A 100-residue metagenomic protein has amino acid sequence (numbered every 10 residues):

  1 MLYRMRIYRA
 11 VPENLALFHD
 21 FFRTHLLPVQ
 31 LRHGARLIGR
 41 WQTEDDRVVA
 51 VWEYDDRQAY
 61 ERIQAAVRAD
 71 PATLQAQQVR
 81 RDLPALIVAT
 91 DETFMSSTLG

Functional and structural regions predicted by a protein language model:
M1, S96-G100: Short flexible/disordered coil segments
M1-M5, I87-T90: Sequence-level motif detector for i,i+2 pairs with an aromatic at +2
L2-R6, F18, V29-Q30, V48-V51: Short, structured motif recognition centered on aromatic/hydrophobic residues
R9-H19: Short, surface-exposed ligand-recognition loops at beta-strand->loop->(often short) alpha-helix junctions that present
R9-V11, E53-D55, M95: Solvent-exposed residues in well-ordered beta-strands and their adjoining turns, especially edge/terminal strands
L17-I38, D55-D91, L99-G100: An amphipathic, aromatic/His-enriched active-site/gating alpha helix that lines ligand/cofactor pockets
E44-D46: Short strand-connecting beta-turns/loops that link adjacent beta-strands
